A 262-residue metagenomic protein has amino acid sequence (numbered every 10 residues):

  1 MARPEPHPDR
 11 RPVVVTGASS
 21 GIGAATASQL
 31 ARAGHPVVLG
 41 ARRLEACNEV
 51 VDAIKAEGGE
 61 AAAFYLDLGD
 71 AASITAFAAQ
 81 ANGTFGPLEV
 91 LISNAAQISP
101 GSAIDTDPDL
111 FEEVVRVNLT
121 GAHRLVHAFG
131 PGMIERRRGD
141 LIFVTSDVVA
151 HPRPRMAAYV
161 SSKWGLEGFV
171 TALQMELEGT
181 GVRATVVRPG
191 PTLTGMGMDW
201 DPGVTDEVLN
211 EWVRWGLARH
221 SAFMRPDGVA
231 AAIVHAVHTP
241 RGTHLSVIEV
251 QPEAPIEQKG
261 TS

Functional and structural regions predicted by a protein language model:
S19-S20: Conserved glycine-rich cofactor-binding loop
H35-E49: Conserved glycine-rich Rossmann-like NAD(P)H-binding loop of the short-chain dehydrogenase/reductase
L44, Y65-A76, P108: The beta1-alpha1 cofactor-binding region of Rossmann-like NAD(H)/NADP(H)-dependent oxidoreductases
S102-A103, D107-V115: Substrate-binding pocket helix/loop in short-chain dehydrogenase/reductase
T106, P152-V160, A172: Active-site loop-to-helix junction immediately N-terminal to the catalytic Tyr of the SDR YXXXK motif in Rossmann-fold
V126, S162: Active-site helix of classical SDR
V186, D206-K259: C-terminal helical subdomain
